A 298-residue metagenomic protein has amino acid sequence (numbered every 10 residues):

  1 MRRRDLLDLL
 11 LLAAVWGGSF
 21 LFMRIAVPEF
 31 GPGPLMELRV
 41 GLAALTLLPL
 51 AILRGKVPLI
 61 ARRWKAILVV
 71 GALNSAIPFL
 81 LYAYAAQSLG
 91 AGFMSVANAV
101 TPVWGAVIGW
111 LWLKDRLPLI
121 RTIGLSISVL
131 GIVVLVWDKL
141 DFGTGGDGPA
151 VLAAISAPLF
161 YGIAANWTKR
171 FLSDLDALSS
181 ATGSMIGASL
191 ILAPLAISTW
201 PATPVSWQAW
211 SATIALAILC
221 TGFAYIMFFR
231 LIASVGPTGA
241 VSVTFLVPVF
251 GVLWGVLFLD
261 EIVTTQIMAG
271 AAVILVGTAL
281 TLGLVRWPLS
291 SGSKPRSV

Functional and structural regions predicted by a protein language model:
M1-L6, E29-G33, E37, L59-K65 (+3 more regions): Juxtamembrane helix-entry segments on the extracytoplasmic side of multipass membrane proteins
A14-A44, Y84, G90-G92, I163-G187 (+1 more regions): Juxtamembrane helix-loop-helix junctions in multi-pass membrane proteins
V15, S19-M23, L48-N98, V134 (+1 more regions): Specific transmembrane alpha-helical segments of multi-pass solute transporters/efflux pumps, especially DMT/EamA
E29-I77, W104, F160-A164, A181-T199 (+3 more regions): Transmembrane alpha-helices of multi-pass small-molecule transport proteins
M36-L38, S75, F79, F93-V100 (+2 more regions): Helix-helix packing/entry segments at the starts of transmembrane helices
T46-L59, Y82, T101-S126, V249-A269: C-terminal transmembrane-helix exit sites in multi-pass transporters
L47, G105-V107, L111, F142-T199 (+3 more regions): Transmembrane alpha-helical segments that form core, pore/gating elements of small-molecule transporters/exporters
L47, L68, I108, L117-K139 (+4 more regions): Hydrophobic transmembrane alpha-helices of multi-pass small-molecule transport proteins
